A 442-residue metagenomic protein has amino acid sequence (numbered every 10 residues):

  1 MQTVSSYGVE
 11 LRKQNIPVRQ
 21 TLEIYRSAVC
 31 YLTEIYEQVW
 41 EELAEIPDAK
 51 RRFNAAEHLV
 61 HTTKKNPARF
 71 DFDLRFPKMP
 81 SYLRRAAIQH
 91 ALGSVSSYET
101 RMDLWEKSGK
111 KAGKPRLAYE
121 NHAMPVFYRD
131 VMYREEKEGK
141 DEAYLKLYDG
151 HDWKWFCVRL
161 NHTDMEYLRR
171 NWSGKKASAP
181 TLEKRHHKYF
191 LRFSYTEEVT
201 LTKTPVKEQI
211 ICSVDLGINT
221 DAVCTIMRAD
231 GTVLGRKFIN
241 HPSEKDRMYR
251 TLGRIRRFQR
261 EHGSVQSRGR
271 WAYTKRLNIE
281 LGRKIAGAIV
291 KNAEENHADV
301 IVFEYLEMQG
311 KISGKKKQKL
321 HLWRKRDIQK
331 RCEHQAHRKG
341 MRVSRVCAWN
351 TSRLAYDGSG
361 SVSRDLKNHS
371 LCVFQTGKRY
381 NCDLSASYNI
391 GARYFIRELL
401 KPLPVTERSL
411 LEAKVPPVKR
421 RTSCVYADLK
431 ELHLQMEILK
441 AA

Functional and structural regions predicted by a protein language model:
M1-A442: Nucleic-acid substrate recognition interfaces
